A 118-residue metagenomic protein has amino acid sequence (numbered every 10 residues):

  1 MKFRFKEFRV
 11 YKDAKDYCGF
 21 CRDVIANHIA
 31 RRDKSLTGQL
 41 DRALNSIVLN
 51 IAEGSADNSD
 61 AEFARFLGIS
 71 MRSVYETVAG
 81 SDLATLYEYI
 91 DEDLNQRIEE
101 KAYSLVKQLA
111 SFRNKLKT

Functional and structural regions predicted by a protein language model:
M1-T118: Amphipathic alpha-helical assembly/interaction segments
